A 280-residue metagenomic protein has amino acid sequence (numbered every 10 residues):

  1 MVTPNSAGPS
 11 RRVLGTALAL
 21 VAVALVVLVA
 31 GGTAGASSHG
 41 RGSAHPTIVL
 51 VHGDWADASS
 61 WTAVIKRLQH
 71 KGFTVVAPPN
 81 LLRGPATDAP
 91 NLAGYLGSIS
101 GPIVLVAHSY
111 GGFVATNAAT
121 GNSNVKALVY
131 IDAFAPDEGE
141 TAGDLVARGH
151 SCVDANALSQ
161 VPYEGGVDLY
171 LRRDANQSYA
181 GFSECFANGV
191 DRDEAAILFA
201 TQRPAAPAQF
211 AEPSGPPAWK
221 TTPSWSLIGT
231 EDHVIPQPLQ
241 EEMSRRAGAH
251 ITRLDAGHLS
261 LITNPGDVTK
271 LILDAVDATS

Functional and structural regions predicted by a protein language model:
V27-S43, S280: C-terminal region of N-terminal signal peptides and the immediate post-cleavage residues of exported proteins
R41-I99: Active-site catalytic motif of lipid deacylating hydrolases and related acyltransferases
V106-G111, A115: Gly/Ala-rich beta-loop-alpha elbow adjacent to hydrolase catalytic centers
N124-V125, V129-L169, A206-Q209: Flexible "cap/lid" loop of the alpha/beta hydrolase fold
I197-A218: Active-site nucleophile elbow and catalytic-triad environment of alpha/beta-hydrolase enzymes
S226-I228: Short beta-strand/loop motif that positions the catalytic acidic residue of the alpha/beta-hydrolase fold
T230-D255: Conserved loop-alpha-helix segment in the C-terminal half of the alpha/beta-hydrolase fold that carries the catalytic
H250-S280: Catalytic active-site module of serine/aspartate enzymes centered on a nucleophile-bearing elbow/loop
